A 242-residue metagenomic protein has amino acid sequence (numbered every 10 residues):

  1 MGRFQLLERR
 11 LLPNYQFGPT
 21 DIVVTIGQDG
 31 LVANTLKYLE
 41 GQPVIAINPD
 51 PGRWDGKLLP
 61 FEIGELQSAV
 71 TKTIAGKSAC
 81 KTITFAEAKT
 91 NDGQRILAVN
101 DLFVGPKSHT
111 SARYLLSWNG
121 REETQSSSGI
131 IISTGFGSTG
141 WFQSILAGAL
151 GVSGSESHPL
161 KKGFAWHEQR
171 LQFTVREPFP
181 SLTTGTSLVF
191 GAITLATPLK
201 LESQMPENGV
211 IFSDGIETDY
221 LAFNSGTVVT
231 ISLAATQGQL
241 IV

Functional and structural regions predicted by a protein language model:
M1-L11, G52-I130, T139-V242: Catalytic phosphate-donor-binding core of small-molecule kinases
M1-Q42, G76, R121: N-terminal glycine-/serine-/threonine-rich phosphate-binding loop
I26, I47, G105: Conserved residues at the C-terminal ends of beta-strands
Q28-L31, D50, G135-T139: Short glycine-rich anion-binding loops that position phosphate/pyrophosphate groups of nucleotides and phosphorylated
T35, L39-P60: Short, acidic/small-residue loops that bind anionic groups at enzyme active sites
I45, I132-T134, F212: Short conserved micro-motifs on helix faces and helix-strand junctions that flank and scaffold key functional residues
